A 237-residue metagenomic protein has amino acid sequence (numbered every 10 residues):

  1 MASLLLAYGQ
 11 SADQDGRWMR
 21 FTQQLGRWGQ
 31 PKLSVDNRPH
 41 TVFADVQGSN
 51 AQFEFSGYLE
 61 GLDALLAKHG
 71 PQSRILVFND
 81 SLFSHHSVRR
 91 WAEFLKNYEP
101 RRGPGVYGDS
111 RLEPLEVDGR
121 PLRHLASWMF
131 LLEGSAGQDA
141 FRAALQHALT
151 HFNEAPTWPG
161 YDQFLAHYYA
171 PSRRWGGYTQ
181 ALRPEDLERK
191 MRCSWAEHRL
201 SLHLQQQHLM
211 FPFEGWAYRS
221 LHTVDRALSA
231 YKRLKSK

Functional and structural regions predicted by a protein language model:
M1-K237: ER/Golgi luminal nucleotide-sugar-dependent glycosyltransferases, focusing on the catalytic module
